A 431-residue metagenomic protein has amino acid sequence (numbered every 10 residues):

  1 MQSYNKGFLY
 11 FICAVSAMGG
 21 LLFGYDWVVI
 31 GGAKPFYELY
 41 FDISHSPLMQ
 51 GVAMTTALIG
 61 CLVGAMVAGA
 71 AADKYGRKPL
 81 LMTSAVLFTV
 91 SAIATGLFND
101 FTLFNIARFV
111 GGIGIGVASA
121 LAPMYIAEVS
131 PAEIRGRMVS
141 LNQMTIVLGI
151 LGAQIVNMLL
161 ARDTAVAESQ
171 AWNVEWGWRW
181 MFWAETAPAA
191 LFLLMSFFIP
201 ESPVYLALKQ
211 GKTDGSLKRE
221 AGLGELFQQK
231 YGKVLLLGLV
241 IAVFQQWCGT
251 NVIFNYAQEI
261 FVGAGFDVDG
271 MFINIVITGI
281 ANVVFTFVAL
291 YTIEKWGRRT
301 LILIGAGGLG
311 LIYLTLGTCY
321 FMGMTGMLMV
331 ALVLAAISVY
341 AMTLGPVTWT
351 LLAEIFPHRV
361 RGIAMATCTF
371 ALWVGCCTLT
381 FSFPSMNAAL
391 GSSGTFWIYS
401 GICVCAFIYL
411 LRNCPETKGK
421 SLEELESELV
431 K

Functional and structural regions predicted by a protein language model:
M1-G211, L217-K431: Alpha-helical transmembrane bundle of multi-pass membrane proteins
